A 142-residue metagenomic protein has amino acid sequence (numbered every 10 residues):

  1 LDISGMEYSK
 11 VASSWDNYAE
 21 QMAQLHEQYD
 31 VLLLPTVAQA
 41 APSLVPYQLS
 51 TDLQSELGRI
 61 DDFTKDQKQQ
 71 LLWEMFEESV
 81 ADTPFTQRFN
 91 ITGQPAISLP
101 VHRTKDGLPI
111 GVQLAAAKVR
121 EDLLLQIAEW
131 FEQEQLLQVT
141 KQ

Functional and structural regions predicted by a protein language model:
L1-I91: Serine-dependent amide/ester hydrolase catalytic core
S9, E20, F76-F85, N90-Q142: Structural helix-boundary/capping segments
